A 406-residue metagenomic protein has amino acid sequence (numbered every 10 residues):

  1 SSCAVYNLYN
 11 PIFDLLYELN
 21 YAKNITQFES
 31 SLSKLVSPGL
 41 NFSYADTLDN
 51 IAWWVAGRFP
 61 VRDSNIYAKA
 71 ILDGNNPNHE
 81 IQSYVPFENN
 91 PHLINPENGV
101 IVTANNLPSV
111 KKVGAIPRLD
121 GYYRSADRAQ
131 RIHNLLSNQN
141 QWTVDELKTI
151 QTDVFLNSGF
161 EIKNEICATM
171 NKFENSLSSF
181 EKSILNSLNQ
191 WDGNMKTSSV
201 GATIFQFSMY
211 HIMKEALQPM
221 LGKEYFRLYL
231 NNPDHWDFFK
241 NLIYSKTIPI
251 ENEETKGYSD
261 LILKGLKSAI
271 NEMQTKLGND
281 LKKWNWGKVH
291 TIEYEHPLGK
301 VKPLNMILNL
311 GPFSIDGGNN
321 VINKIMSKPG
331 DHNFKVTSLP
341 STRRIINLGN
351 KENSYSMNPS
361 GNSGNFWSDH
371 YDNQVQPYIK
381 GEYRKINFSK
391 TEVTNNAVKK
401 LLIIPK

Functional and structural regions predicted by a protein language model:
S1-K406: C-terminal/peripheral segments of proteins
